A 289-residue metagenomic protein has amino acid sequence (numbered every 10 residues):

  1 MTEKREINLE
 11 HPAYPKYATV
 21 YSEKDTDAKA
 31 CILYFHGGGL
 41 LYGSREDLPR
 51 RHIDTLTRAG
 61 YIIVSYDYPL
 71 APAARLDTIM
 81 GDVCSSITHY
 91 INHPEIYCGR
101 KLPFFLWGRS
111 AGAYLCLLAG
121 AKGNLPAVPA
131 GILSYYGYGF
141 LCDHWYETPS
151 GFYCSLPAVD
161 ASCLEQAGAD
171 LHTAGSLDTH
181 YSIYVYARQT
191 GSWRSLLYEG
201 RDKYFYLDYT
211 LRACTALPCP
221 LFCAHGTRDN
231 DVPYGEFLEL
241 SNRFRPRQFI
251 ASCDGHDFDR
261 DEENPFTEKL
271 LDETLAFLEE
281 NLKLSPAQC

Functional and structural regions predicted by a protein language model:
M1-D27, M80: N-terminal cap/lid segment of alpha/beta-hydrolase-fold proteins
S44-R45, R51-H52, V64-F105, P265-E268: Catalytic nucleophile-loop/oxyanion-hole region of alpha/beta-hydrolase and closely related hydrolase-like folds
D47, C219, V232-N242: Short alpha-helix in the alpha/beta-hydrolase fold that links the catalytic acid
N92-V159: Primarily recognizes the serine-hydrolase "nucleophile elbow" in alpha/beta-hydrolase and SGNH/GDSL folds
Y135-L211: Accessory cap/linker subdomain of secreted extracellular hydrolases
L141, T227-V232: Acidic catalytic loop of the alpha/beta-hydrolase fold
L217, C223-H225, D229: Short beta-strand/loop motif that positions the catalytic acidic residue of the alpha/beta-hydrolase fold
D254-E268: Catalytic histidine-centered segment of alpha/beta-hydrolase-like enzymes
